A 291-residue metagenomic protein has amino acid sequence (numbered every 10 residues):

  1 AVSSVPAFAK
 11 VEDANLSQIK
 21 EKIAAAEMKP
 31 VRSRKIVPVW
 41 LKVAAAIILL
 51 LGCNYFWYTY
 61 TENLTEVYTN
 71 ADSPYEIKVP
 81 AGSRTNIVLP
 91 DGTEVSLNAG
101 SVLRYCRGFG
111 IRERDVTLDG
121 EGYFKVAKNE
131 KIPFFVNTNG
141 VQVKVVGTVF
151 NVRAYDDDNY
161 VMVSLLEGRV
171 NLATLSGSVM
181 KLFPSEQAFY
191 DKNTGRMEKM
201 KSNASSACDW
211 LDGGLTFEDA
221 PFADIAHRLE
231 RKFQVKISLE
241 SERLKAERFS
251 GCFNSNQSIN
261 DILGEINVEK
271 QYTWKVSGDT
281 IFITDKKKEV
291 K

Functional and structural regions predicted by a protein language model:
A1-S4, E247-F249: Short helix/strand-capping connector loops at secondary-structure junctions
V2-W40: Positively biased amphipathic helices and basic secretion/translocation or surface-docking motifs that either flank
K29-V43, L49-K291: A residue-level detector for the "anchor" residue at the start of short, highly conserved motifs
